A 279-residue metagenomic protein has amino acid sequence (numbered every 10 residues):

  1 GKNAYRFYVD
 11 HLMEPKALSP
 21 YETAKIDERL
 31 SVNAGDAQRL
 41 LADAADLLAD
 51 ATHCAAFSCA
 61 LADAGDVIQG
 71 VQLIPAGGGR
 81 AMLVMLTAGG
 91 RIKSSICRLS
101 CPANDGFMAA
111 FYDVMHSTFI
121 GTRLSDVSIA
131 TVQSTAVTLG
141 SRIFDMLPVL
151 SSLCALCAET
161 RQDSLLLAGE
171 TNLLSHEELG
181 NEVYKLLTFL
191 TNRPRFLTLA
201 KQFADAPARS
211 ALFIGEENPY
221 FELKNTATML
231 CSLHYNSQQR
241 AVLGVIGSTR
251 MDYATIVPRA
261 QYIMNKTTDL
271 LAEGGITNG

Functional and structural regions predicted by a protein language model:
G1-L12: Basic, amphipathic "hinge/linker" alpha-helix immediately C-terminal to the N-terminal HTH DNA-binding motif
M13-G279: Intrinsically disordered, acidic Ser/Thr/Pro-rich low-complexity regulatory segments
